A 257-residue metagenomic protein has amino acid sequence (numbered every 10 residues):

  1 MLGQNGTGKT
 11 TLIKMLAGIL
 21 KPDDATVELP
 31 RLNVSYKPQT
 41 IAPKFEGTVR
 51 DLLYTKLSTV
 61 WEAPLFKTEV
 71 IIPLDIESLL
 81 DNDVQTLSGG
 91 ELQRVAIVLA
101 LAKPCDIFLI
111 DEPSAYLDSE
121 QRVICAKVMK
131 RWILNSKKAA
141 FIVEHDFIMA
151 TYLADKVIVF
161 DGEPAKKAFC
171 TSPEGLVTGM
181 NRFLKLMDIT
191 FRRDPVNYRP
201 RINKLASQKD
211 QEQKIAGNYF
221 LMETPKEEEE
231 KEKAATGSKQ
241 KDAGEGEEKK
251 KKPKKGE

Functional and structural regions predicted by a protein language model:
L2-A63, D146-M180: ABC ATPase nucleotide-binding domain signature region
L29-L92, K103, R193-P195: ABC-family P-loop ATPase nucleotide-binding domains
Q85, A115-Y116: Short active-site loops of ABC-family nucleotide-binding domains
A96-I97, C125: Hydrophobic anchor residue at the start of the ABC signature
I110-P113, E120: Walker B catalytic motif
R122-S136: Helical segment within the ABC ATPase nucleotide-binding domain
V143: Conserved D-loop beta-strand region of ABC ATPase nucleotide-binding domains
F169-E257: ABC ATPase nucleotide-binding domains
